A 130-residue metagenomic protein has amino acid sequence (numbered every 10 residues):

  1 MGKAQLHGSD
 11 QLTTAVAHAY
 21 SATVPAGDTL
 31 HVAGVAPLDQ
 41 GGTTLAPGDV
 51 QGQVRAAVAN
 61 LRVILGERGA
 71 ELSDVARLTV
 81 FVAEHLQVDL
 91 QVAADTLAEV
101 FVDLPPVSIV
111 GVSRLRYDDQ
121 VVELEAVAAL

Functional and structural regions predicted by a protein language model:
M1-A59, V63-A76, A83-L130: N-terminal presequence-like segments and the immediate start of the first folded domain
